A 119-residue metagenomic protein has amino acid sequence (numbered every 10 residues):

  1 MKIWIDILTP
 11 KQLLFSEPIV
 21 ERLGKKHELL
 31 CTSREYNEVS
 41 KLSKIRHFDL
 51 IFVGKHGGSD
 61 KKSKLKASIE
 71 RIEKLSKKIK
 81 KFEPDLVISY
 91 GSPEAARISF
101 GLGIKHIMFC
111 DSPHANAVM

Functional and structural regions predicted by a protein language model:
M1-W4: Extreme N-terminal starter segment of soluble prokaryotic enzymes
D6-E17, E35-K44, F52-M119: Active-site and donor-binding regions of nucleotide-sugar-utilizing enzymes
I19-L29, L42: A short, Lys/Arg-enriched amphipathic alpha-helix followed by its capping loop at the start of a domain
G24-K26, I45-H47, G101: Short, well-ordered coil/turn elements that cap or connect secondary structure elements
L29-E35: Short internal beta-strands
